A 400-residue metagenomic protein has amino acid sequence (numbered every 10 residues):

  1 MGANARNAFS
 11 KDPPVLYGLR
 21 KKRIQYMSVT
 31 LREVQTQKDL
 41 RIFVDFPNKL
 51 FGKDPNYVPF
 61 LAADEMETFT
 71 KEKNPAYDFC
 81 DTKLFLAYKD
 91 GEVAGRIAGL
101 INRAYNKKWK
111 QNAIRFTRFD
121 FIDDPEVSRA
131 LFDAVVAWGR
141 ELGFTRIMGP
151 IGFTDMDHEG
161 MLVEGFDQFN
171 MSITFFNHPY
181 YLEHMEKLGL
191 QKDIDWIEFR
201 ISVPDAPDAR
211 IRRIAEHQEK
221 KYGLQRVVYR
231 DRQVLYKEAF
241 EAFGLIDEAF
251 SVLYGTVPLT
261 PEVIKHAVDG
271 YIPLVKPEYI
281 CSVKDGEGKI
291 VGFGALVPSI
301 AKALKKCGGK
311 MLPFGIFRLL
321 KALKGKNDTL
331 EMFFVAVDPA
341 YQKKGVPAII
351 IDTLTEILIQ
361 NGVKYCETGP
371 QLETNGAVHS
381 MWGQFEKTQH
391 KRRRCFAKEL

Functional and structural regions predicted by a protein language model:
A3-A8, G18: Short hydrophobic alpha-helical segments enriched in small aliphatic residues
K11, V15-Y26: Short, Lys/Arg-enriched N-terminal segments with co-localized hydrophobic residues within the first ~10-30 amino acids
V29, F175-G255: Acyltransferase donor/substrate-recognition loop-hinge adjacent to the catalytic core
Q37-D39, P59-K71, D78-A87, E92-R96 (+6 more regions): Catalytic cores of nucleotide-enabled group-transfer and carboxylate-activating enzymes in metabolic and assembly-line
P47-K89, I97-K107, V228-Y229, V234-V335: A conserved beta-strand-loop-helix scaffold within acyl/acetyltransferase catalytic domains
K108-G189, C307-Q384: Acyl-donor binding region in acyl/amide transferases
M148, R200, S282, A295 (+1 more regions): Short beta-strand segments
